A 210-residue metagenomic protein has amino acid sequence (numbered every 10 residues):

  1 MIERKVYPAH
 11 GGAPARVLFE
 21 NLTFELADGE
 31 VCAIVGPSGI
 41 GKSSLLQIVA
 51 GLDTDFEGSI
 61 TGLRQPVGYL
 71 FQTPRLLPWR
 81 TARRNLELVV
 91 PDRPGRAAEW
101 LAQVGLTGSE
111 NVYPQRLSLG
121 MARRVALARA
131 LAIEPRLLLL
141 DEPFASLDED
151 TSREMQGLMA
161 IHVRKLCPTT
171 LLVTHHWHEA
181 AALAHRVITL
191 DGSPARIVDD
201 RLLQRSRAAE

Functional and structural regions predicted by a protein language model:
A50: Helix-to-loop junction immediately C-terminal to a conserved catalytic motif
P94-S109, A160-I161: Conserved ABC ATPase "signature" region
Y113-L117, M121: Conserved ABC ATPase signature
L127: Hydrophobic anchor residue at the start of the ABC signature
E134: Conserved catalytic motifs of ABC-family nucleotide-binding domains
L138-E142: Catalytic Walker B motif of ABC-type/P-loop ATPase nucleotide-binding domains
S152-L166: Helical segment within the ABC ATPase nucleotide-binding domain
